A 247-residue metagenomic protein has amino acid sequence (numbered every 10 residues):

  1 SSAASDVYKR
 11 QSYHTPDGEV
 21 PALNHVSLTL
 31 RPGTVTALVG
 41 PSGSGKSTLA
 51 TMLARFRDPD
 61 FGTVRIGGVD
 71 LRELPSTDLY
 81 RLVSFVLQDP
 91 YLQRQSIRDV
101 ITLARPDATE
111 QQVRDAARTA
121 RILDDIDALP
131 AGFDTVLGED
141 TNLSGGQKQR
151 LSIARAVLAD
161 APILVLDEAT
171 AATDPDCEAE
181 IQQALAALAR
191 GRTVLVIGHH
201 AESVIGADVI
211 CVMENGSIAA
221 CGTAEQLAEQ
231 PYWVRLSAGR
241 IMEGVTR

Functional and structural regions predicted by a protein language model:
S1-Y8, R94: Short, small-residue-biased leader/transition segments that mark boundaries at the very start of proteins
S2, S12-H25, P75: A short, flexible loop at the N-terminus of ABC-type nucleotide-binding domains that lies
K9, P21-R31, T36, G62 (+1 more regions): Conserved beta-strand
H14, T63-D78, A179: ABC ATPase NBD Q-loop/coupling interface
G18-P21, P59, R65-G67, L123-L151 (+3 more regions): ABC-fold ATPase nucleotide-binding domain signature/coupling loops
V39-P41: The feature captures the beta-strand-to-loop junction immediately N-terminal to the Walker
S44, T48, A54, R81-D89 (+3 more regions): ABC-family ATPase nucleotide-binding domain "signature/switch" substructure
D60-D70, V209-I210, I218: ABC nucleotide-binding domain "signature motif"
